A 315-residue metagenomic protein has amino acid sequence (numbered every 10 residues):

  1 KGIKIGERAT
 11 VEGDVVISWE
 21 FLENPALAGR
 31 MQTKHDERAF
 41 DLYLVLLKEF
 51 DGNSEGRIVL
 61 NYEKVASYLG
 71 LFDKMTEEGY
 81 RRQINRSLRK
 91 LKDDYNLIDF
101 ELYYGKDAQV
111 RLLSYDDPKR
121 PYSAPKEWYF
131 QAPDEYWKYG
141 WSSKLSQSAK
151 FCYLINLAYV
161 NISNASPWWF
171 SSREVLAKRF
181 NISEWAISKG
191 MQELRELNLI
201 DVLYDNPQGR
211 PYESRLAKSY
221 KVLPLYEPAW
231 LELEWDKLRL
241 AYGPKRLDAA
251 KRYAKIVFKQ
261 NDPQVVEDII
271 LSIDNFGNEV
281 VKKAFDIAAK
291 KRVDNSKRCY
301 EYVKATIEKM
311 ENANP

Functional and structural regions predicted by a protein language model:
K1-D274: Electropositive, intrinsically flexible nucleic-acid-contacting patches
L271-P315: Short, cationic/aromatic linear interface patches that serve as DNA/RNA-contacting surfaces or protein-partner docking
